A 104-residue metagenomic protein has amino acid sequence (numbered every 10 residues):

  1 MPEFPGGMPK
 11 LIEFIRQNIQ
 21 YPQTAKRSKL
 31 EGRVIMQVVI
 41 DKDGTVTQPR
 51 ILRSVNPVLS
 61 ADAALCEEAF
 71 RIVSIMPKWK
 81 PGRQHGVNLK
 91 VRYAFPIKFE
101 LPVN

Functional and structural regions predicted by a protein language model:
M1-P9: Cyclic nucleotide-binding regulatory module and flanking cytosolic helices
P5, Y21, K26, A63-N104: Short, positively biased Gly/Pro-containing turn/loop motifs at secondary-structure boundaries
P9-E13, T45-W79: A short, well-structured alpha-helical segment
L30-V34: Short, small/polar residue-rich loop motifs at catalytic or cofactor-binding pockets
